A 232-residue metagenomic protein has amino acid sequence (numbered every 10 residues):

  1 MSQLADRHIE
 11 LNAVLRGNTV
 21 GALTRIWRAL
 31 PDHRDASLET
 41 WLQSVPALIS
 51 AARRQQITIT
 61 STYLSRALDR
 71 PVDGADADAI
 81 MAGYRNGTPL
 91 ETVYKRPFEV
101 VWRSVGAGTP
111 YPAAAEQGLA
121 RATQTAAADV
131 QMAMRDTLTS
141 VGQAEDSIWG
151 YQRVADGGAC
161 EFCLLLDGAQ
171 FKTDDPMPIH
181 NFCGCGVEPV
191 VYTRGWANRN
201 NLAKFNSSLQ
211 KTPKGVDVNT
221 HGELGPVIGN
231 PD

Functional and structural regions predicted by a protein language model:
M1-H180, V190-D232: Domain-core detector
C185: Glycine-rich, flexible loop motifs
